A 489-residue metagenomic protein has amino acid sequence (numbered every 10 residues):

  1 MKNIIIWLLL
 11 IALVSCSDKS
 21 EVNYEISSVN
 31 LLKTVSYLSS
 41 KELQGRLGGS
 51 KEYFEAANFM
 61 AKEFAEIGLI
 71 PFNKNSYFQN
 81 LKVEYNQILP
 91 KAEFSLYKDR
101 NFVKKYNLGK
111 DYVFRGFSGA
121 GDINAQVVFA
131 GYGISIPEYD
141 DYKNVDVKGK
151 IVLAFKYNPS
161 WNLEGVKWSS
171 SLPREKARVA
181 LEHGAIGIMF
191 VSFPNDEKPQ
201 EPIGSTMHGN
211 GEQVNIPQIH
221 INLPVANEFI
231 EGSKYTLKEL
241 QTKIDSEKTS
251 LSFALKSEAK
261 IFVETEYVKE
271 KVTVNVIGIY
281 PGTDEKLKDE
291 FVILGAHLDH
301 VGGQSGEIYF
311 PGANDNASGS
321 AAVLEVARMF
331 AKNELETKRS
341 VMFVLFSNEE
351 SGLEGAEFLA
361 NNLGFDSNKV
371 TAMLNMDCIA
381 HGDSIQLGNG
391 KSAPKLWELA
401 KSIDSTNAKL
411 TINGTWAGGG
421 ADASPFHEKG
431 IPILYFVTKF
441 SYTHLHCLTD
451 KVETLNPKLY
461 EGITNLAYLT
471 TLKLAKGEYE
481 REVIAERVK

Functional and structural regions predicted by a protein language model:
L13-S15: C-terminal motif of bacterial Sec signal peptides marking the signal peptidase cleavage site
D18, E25-K51, I67, F72-N73 (+8 more regions): N-terminal capping segment at the start of a domain
S20, N107-P217, P281, F310 (+1 more regions): Extracellular/luminal Protease-associated
E25-L43, G48-P71, D146, K150-S171 (+3 more regions): Catalytic-core environment of secreted peptidases
K41-P159: Noncatalytic luminal/extracellular "stalk/propeptide" segments of secretory-pathway proteins
D99, D111-N144, Q213-G312, R328-K332: Soluble metallo-hydrolase cores and metallopeptidase-like ectodomains found primarily in the secretory/periplasmic
K105, I216-K238, F346-H444: Metal-dependent peptidase/peptidase-like ectodomains
R328, K332, T443-K489: His/Asp/Glu-rich mid-to-C-terminal helical/loop segments that flank catalytic regions of hydrolases
